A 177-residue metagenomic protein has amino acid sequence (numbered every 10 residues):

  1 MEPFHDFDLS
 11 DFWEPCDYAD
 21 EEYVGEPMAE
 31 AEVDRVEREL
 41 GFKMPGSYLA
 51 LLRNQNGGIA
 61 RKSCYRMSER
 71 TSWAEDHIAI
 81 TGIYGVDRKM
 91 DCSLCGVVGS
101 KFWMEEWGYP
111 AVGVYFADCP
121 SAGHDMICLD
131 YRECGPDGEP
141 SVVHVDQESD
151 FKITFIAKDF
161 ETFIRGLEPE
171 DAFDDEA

Functional and structural regions predicted by a protein language model:
M1-S121, D171, D175: A surface-exposed partner-binding patch
V112-V114, D125-I127, S141: Generic beta-strand structural signal
A117-D118, Y131, D146: Pocket-edge structural micro-motifs
S121-H124, S149: Glycine-centered tight beta-turn/hairpin loop motif at sheet-sheet or coil-to-beta transitions
H124-G135: Low-complexity, glycine/alanine/valine/leucine- and proline-rich hydrophobic stretches
H144-F151: Short, solvent-exposed aromatic-acidic interface loops
I153-P169: Compact, glycine/acidic-enriched structural inserts
